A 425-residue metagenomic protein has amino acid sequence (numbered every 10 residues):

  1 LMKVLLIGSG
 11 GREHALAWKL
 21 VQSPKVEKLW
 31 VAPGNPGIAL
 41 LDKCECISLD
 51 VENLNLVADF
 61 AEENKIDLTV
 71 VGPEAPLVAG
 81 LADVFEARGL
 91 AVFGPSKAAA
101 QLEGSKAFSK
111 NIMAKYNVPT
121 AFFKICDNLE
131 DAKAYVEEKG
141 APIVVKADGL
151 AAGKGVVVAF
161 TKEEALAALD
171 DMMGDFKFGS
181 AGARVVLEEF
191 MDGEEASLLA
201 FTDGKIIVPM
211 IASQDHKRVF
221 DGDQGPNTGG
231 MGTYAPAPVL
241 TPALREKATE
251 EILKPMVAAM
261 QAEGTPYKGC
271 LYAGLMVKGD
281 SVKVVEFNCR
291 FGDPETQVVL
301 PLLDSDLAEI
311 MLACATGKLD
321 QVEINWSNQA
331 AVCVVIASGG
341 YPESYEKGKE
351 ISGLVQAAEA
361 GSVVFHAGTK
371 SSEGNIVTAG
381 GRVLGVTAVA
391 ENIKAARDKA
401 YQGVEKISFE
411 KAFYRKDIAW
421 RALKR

Functional and structural regions predicted by a protein language model:
M2-K97: ATP-binding N-terminal substructure of ATP-dependent carboxylate-amine bond-forming enzymes
Q22, A39-L40, E63, F93 (+13 more regions): Solvent-exposed alpha-helices and their adjacent loops that cap or buttress functional pockets in soluble metabolic
C46-E52, K124-N128, A159: Short acidic-hydrophobic, aromatic-tinged amphipathic segments that line or gate anion-handling sites
F93-G155: A conserved helix-loop-beta module that forms one wall/lid of the active-site cleft in ATP-utilizing catalytic domains
G155, A159-T296: Internal nucleotide-binding/catalytic subdomain
T249-L271, N288-E359: Active-site "cap" helix and flanking loop/linker of ATP-utilizing ligase/carboxylase catalytic domains
A313-R425: Peripheral (often C-terminal) accessory segments that flank ATP-dependent C-N-forming ligase machineries
